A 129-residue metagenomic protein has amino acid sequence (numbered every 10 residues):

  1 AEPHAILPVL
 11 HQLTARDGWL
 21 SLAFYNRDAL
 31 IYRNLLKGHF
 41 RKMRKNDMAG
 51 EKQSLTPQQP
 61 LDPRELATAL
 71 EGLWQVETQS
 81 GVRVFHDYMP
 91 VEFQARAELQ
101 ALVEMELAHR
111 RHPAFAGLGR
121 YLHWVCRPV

Functional and structural regions predicted by a protein language model:
A1: A short His-aromatic
H4-L7, L35-G38, F93-Q94: Short, glycine/charged-enriched secondary-structure capping and boundary segments
H4-W19: A short glycine-rich, Lys/Arg-flanked "PGG" loop and its adjoining helix->strand segment in the class I
H11, I31-R33, V91: Short glycine-/acidic-enriched loop or helix-start segments at secondary-structure transitions that form or flank
W19-N46: Conserved class I S-adenosyl-L-methionine
A49-E65: Acceptor-substrate binding/catalytic loop of class I
P63-S80: A SAM-dependent methyltransferase catalytic signature shared across enzymes that methylate proteins
T78-V129: A C-terminal cap/extension of S-adenosyl-L-methionine-dependent methyltransferases that defines the acceptor-substrate
